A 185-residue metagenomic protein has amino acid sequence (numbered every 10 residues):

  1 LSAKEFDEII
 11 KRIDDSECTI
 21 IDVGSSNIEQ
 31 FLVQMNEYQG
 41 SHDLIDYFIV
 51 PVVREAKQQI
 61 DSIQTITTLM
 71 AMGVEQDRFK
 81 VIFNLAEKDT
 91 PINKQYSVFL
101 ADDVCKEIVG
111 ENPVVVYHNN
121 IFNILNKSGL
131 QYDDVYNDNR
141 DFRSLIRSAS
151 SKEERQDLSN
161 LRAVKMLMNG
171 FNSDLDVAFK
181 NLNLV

Functional and structural regions predicted by a protein language model:
L1-I28: Nucleotide-state-sensitive switch-loop elements of NTP-binding domains
S2, G24-I28, K57-S62, F171: Phosphate/oxyanion-binding active-site loops and adjacent basic polyanion-contact surfaces
K11-C18, L32-A56: Inter-motif core of Ras-like GTPase G domains
Q34-M35, Q59-T67, T90-D103: Well-ordered, non-membrane alpha-helical segments in soluble/globular domains
Y38-H42, R54-K88: Conserved C-terminal guanine-recognition region of P-loop GTPase G domains, centered on the G4
V52-E55, R78-S97, V114-Y132: G-domain G4 guanine-recognition motif of GTPases
F99-L158: Beta-strand-loop-alpha "switch" segments that mediate conformational coupling across diverse proteins
E154-V185: C-terminal accessory extensions appended to soluble enzyme cores
